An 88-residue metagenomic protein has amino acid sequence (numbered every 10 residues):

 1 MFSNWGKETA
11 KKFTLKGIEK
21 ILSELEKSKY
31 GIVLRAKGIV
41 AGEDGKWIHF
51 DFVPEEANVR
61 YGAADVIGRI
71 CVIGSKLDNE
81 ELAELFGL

Functional and structural regions predicted by a protein language model:
M1-L88: P-loop NTP-binding site
